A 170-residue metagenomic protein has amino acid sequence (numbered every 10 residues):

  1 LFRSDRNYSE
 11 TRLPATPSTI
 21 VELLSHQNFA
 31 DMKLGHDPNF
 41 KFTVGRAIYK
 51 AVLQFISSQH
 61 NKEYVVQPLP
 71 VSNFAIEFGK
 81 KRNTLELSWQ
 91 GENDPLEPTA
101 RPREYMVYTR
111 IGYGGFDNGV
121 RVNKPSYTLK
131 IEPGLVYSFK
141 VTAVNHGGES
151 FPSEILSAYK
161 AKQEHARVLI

Functional and structural regions predicted by a protein language model:
F2-H60: Active-site-adjacent mobile loop/cap segments within catalytic or ligand-binding domains
Q54-T99, P133, G147-A166: Pro/Thr/Ser/Gly-rich low-complexity, intrinsically disordered linker/stalk tracts
R103-V107: Short beta-strand elements bearing conserved aromatic residues within extracellular beta-rich modules
Y108-G112: Predominantly extracellular/luminal cell-surface or secreted proteins
Y113-F116, G147: Asp-box/BNR beta-propeller loop motif
D117-K124: Short beta-strand segments within Ig-like beta-sandwich modules, predominantly Fibronectin type-III
T128-S150: Beta-strand-rich modules
L169-I170: Conserved, compact domain cores that house catalytic/ligand-binding motifs in diverse enzymes and effector modules
